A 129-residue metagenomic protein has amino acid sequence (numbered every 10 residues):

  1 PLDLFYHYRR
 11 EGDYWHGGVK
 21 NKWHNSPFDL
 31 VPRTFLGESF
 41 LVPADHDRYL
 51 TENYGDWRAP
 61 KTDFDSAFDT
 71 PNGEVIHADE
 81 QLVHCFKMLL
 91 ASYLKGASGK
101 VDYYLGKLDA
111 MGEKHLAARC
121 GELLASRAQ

Functional and structural regions predicted by a protein language model:
P1-Q129: The feature captures the alpha-helical scaffold/lid subdomain characteristic of nucleotidyltransferase
